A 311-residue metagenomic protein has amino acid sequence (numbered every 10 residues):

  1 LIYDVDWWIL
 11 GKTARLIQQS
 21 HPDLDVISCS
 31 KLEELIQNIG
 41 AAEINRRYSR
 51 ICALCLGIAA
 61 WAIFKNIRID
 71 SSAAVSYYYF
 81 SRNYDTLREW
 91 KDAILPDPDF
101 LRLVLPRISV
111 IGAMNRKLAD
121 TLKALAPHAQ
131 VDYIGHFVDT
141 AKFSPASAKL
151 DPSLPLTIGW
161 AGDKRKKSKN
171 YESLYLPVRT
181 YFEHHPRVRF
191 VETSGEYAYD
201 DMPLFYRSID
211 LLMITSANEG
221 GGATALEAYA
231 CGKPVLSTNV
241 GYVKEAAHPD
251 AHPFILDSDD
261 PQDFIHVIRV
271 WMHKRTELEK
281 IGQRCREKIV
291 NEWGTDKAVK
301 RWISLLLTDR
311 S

Functional and structural regions predicted by a protein language model:
L1-C55: N-terminal pre-catalytic "stem/leader" segment of glycosyltransferase-like enzymes
W90-I111, R207: Membrane-proximal helix-turn-helix segments that form the acceptor-binding/catalytic region of lipid-linked
K117, F137: Carbohydrate-associated surface elements
K149-K169, Y175, R179: Conserved donor-binding/catalytic core segment of Leloir-type glycosyltransferases
A217: Aromatic "clamp/platform" in nucleotide-sugar-dependent glycosyltransferases that forms part of the donor/acceptor
P234-S237: Short hydrophobic beta-strand element within catalytic cores of glycosyltransferases and related nucleotide-activated
P249-P261, V270-R275: Conserved acidic donor-binding segment of nucleotide-sugar-dependent glycosyltransferases
H273-L307: A charged, aromatic-enriched C-terminal amphipathic alpha-helix characteristic of glycosyltransferases across folds
